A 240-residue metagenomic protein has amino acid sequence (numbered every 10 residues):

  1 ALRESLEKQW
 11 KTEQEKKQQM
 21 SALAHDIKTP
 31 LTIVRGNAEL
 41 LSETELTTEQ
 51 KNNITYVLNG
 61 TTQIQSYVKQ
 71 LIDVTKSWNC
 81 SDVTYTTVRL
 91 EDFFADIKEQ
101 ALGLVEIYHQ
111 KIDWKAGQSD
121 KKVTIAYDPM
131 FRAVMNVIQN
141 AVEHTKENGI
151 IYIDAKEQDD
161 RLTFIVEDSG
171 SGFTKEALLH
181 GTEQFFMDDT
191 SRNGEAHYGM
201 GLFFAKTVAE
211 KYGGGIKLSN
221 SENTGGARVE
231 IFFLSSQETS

Functional and structural regions predicted by a protein language model:
N59-I64: Short alpha-helical segment of the dimerization/phosphotransfer core of two-component systems
N79-T84, K122-I125: Conserved micro-motifs of the catalytic ATP-binding
T86, E106, K111-K122: Conserved catalytic submotifs in the C-terminal HATPase_c
A141-V142: Short helix-loop "hinge" at the ATP-lid/N-box region of the Bergerat-fold HATPase_c
D168: Acidic ATP/Mg2+-coordinating residue in the GHKL
F173-F186: Short conserved segment of the HATPase_c
G214-G215: Conserved glycine-rich
